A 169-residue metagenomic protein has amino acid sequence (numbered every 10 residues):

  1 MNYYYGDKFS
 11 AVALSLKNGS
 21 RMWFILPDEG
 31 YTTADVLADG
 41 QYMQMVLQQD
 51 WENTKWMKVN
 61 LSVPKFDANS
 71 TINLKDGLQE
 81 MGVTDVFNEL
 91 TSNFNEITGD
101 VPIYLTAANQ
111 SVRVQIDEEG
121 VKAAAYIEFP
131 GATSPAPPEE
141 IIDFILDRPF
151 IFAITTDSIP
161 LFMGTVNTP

Functional and structural regions predicted by a protein language model:
M1-P169: Mature hydrolase/peptidase catalytic cores and their serpin-fold inhibitory cores, especially in secreted
